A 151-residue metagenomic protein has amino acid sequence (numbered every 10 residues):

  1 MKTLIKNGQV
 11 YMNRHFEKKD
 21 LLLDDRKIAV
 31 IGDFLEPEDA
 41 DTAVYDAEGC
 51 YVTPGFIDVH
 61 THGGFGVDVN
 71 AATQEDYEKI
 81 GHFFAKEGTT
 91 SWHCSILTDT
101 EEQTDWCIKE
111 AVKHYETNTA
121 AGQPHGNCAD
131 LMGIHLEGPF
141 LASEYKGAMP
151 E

Functional and structural regions predicted by a protein language model:
M1-L4, Q9-T53: Histidine-rich, glycine-flanked metal-binding segment
T3-I5, E38-E78, H82: Replace "His-x-His-based motif
V10, T73, L97-T100: Short beta->alpha junction loops/turns
R14-H15, H125-A129: Solvent-exposed alpha-helices and their adjacent loops that cap or buttress functional pockets in soluble metabolic
F16, I57, Q74, Y145-K146: Short capping/connector residues at structural and topological boundaries
H62, E78-E110, C128-S143: Divalent metal-dependent hydrolysis catalytic cores, especially in the metallo-beta-lactamase
D105-T119, Q123: Short, electropositive alpha-helical surface patch
A142-E151: Conserved phosphate-binding/catalytic loop of the ribokinase/pfkB sugar-kinase fold
